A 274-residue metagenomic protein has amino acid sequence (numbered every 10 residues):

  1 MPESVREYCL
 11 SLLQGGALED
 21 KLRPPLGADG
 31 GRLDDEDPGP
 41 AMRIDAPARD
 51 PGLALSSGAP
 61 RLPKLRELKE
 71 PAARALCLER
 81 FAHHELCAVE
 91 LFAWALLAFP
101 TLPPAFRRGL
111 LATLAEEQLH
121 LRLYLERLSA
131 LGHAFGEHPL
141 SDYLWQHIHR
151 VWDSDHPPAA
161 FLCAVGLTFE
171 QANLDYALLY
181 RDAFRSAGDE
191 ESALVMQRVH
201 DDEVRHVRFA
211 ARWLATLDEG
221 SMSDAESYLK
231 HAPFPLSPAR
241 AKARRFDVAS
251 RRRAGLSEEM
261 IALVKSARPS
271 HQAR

Functional and structural regions predicted by a protein language model:
M1-R274: Non-heme di-metal
